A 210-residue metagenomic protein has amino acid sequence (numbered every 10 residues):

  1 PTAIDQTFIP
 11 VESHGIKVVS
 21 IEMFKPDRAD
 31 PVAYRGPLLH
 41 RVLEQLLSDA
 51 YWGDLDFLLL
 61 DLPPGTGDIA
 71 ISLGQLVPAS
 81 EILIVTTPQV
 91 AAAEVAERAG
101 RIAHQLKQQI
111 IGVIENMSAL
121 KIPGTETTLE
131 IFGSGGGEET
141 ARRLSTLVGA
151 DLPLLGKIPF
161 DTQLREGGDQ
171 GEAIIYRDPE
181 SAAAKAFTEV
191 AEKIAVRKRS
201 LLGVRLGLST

Functional and structural regions predicted by a protein language model:
P1-K25, H40, L47: Phosphate-binding loop that captures ATP/GTP phosphates
H14-K17, A29, G53-L58, E81: Loop/turn-to-beta-strand initiation segments
F24-L38, I84, P88-A91: Flexible beta-alpha connector loops of hexameric P-loop NTPases
Y34-P37, R41-E44, I69: Conserved P-loop NTPase/AAA+ ATPase motor core
D49, D56-E166: Conserved catalytic-core segment of NTP-binding enzymes
Q170-A184: C-terminal boundary of histidine-terminating zinc-finger modules
A191-R205: Short, hydrophobic alpha-helical segments
L206-T210: Secretory/periplasmic and organellar redox-cofactor proteins
